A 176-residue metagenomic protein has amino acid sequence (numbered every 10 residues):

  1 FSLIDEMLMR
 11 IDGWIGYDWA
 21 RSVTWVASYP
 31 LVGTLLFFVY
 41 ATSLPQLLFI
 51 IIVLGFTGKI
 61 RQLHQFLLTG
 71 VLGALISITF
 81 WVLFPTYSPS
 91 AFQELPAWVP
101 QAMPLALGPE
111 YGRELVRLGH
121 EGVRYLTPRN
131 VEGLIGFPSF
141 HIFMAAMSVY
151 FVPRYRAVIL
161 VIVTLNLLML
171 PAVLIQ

Functional and structural regions predicted by a protein language model:
F1-L47: N-terminal transmembrane-helix/juxtamembrane module of multi-pass inner/ER membrane proteins
I11, L44, F66, P85 (+1 more regions): Divalent metal-coordination and catalytic microenvironments
L31, V131, L174-Q176: Membrane-interface helix caps and helix-loop-helix hairpins in membrane proteins
V39-I51, S139-S148: Hydrophobic alpha-helical transmembrane segments
A41-L44, V71, L75, M147-S148 (+1 more regions): Residues within membrane-spanning alpha-helices of integral membrane proteins, especially the hydrophobic core/packing
L48-P85, S90-P100: Interfacial segments of alpha-helical transmembrane regions
L83-Y155: Membrane-interfacial catalytic/cofactor-binding modules of polytopic membrane enzymes
F140, M147-Y155, I159-Q176: Membrane-water interface signatures at transmembrane helix termini and the short loops that connect adjacent helices
